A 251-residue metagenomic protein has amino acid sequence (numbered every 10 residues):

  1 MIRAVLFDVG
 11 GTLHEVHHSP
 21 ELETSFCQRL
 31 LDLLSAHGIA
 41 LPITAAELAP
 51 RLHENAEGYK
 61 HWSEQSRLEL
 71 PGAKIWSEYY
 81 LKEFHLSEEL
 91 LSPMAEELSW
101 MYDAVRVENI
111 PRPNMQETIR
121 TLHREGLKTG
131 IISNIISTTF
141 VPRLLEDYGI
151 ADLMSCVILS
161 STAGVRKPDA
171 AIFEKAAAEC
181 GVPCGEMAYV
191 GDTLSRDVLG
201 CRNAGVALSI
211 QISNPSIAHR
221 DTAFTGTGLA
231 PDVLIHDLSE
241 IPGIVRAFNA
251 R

Functional and structural regions predicted by a protein language model:
M1-V5, E15-H17, E21, I39-I43 (+5 more regions): Asp-based, Mg2+/Mn2+-dependent phosphohydrolase catalytic module
V9-G10, V16, E21-S63: Conserved phosphoryl-transfer catalytic core
E21-L31, L68-E78, I135-I136: Short acidic alpha-helix initiation/capping motifs at coil-to-helix transition points, especially at protein N-termini
A45-S99: A metal-dependent, Asp-based hydrolase signature
A56-L70, Y102-P113, R166-I172, A207-L208: Short amphipathic alpha-helical segments at helix boundaries and their inter-helical linkers
R67-K74, E89-P93, W100-T129: Short, acidic loop-to-helix structural element flanking the phosphoryl-transfer center in phosphate-processing enzymes
S99-M101, I158-L159: Short beta-strands and strand-loop turn motifs
